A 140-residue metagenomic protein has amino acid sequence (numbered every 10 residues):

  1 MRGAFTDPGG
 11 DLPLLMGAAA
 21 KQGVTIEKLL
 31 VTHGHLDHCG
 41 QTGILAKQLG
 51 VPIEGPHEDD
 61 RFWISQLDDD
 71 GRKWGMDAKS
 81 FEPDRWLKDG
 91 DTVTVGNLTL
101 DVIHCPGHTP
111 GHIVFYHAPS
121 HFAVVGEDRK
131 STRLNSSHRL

Functional and structural regions predicted by a protein language model:
M1, H138-L140: Residue positions that mark polypeptide boundaries
R2-G3, D11-T94: Active-site HxH/HxHxD metal-binding segment of metal-dependent hydrolases
F5, D69-D70, T92, L98-S136: Metallo-beta-lactamase
T32-H38, H57, H108, H112 (+2 more regions): Histidine-centered divalent metal-coordination motifs
F62, R85, E127-D128, H138: Flexible, active-site-adjacent loop/turn segments at secondary-structure boundaries
